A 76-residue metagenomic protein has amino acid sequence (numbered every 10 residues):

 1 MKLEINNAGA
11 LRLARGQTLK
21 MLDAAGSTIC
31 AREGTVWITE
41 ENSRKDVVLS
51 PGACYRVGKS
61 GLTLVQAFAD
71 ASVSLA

Functional and structural regions predicted by a protein language model:
E4-I5, E40-N42: Short alpha-helix capping/helix-loop boundary micro-motifs
G9-L22: Regulatory nucleotide-sensing modules
A10-L13, S43-G58: Short acidic-glycine-tyrosine-enriched beta hairpin
L13-A14, R32-T35, A69-D70: Glycine- and small/acidic-residue-enriched microsegments that form turns, hinges, and capping elements
L19, T35-I38, C54, S72: Short beta-strand segments in beta-sandwich/barrel cores
A24-V36: Glycine- and acidic-residue-biased ligand/ion/polar-headgroup-sensing regions
A25-G26, S43, G61-T63: Short, charged beta-turn/beta-strand-edge "cap" motif at the junction between a beta-strand and an adjacent loop
G52-A76: C-terminal structural segments of small proteins and small subunits
